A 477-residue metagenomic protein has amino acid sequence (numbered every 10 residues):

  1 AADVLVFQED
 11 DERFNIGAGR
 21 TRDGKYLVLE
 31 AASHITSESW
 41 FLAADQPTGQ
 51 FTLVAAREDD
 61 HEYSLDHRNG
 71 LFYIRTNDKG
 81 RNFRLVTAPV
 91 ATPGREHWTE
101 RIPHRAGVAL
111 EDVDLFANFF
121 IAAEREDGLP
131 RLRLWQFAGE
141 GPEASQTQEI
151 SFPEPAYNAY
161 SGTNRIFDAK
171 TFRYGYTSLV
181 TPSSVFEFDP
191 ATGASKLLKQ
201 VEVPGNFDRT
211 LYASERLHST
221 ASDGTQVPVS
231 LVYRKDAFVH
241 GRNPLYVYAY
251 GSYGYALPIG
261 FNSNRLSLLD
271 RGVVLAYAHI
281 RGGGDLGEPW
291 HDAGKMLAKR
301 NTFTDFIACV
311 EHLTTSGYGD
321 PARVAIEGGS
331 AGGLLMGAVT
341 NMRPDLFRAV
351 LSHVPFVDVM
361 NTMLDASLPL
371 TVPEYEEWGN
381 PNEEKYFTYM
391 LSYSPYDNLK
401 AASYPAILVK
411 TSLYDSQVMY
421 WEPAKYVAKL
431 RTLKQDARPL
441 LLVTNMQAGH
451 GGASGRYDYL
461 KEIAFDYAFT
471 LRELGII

Functional and structural regions predicted by a protein language model:
A1, I35-F41, G80-T87, G128-W135 (+1 more regions): Structural motif
A1-N15, A44-E62, P89-L110, D114 (+2 more regions): Multi-bladed beta-propeller domains
V4, G24, E30, H34-L42 (+3 more regions): Beta-propeller blade termini and top-face loops
D11-E30, A56-R75, H104-F119, P155-G175 (+3 more regions): Conserved beta-propeller blade repeats
A32, N77, R125, T177: Short loop/turn segments immediately following the C-termini of beta-strands
F72-Y73, N82-R84, K170-L198, V357: Structured, non-catalytic alpha/beta "coupling" segments that mediate domain-domain communication and provide generic
P153, G175, F188-A194, L198-S330 (+5 more regions): Cap/lid segment of the alpha/beta-hydrolase catalytic domain
Y277-I477: Active-site-proximal cap/loop segments of hydrolase catalytic domains
